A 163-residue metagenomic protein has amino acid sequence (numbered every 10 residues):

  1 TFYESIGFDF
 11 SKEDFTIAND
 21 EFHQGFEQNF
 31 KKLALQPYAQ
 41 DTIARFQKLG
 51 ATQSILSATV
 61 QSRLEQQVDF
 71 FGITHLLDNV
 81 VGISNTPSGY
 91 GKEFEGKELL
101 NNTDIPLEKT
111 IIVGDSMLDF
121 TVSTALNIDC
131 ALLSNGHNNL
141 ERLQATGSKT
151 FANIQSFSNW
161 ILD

Functional and structural regions predicted by a protein language model:
T1-D41: N-terminal helical cap/lid subdomain that shapes the substrate entry/recognition surface in HAD-like hydrolases
F2, R63-Q66, V122, R142 (+1 more regions): Phosphate- and divalent-cation-binding pockets in alpha/beta enzyme and binding domains that engage nucleotide-derived
T16, T74-G89: A short, structured active-site edge motif that brings together acidic residues
E27-I55, S62-E65, E93: Short, acidic loop-to-helix structural element flanking the phosphoryl-transfer center in phosphate-processing enzymes
P37-Y38, T59, D115, N135-N138 (+1 more regions): Short beta->alpha linker loops
T74-D78, P106, F151: Conserved H-loop
G91-T124: Conserved Lys-Pro-Asp/Glu-containing loop-to-beta segment of HAD-superfamily phosphomonoesterases, centered on
I111-F151: Acidic, Mg2+-coordinating phosphoryl-transfer loop and its flanking beta/alpha structural elements, shared across
